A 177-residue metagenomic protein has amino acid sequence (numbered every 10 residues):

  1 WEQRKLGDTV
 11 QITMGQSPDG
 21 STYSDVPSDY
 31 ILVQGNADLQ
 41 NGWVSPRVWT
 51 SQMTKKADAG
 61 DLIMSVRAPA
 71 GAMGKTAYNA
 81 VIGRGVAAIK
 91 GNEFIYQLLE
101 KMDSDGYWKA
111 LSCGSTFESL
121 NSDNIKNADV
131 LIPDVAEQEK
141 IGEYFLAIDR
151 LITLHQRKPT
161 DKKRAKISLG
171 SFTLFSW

Functional and structural regions predicted by a protein language model:
W1-Q16, V135: Non-catalytic DNA-recognition/assembly elements of restriction-modification systems
W1-Q3, R157-W177: Short amphipathic coiled-coil heptad-repeat segments
G7, D58, W177: IQ-motif-like calmodulin-binding regions
P18-Q34: Short beta-strand/loop turn elements enriched in aromatics
Q34-N36, Q40-S104: A short beta-sheet element
I82-R84, C113-E139: A short glycine-rich beta-alpha junction/loop motif
E139-L151, H155-Q156: Extracellular/lumenal glycan-associated surfaces
